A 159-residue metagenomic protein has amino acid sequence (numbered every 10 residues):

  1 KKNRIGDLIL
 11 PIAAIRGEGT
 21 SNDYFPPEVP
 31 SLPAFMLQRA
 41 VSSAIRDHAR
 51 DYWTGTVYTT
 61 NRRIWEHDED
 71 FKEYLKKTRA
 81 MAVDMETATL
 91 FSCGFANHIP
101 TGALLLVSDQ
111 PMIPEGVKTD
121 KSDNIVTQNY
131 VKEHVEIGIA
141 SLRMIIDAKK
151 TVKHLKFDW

Functional and structural regions predicted by a protein language model:
K1-W159: Glycine-rich phosphate- or other oxyanion-binding loops that anchor nucleotides, phosphorylated ligands
